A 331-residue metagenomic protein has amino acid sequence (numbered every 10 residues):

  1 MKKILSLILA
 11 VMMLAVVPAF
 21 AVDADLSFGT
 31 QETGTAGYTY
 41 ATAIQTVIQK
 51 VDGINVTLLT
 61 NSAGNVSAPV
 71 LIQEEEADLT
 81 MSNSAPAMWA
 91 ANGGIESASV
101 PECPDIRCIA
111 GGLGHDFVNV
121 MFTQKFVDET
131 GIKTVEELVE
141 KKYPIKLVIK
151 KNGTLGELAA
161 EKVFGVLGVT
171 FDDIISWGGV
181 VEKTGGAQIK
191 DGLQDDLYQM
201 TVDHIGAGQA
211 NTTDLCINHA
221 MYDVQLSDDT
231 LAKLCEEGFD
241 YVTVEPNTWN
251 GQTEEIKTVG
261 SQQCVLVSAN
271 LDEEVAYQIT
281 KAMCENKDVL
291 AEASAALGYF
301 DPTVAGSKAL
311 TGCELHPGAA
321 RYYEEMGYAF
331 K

Functional and structural regions predicted by a protein language model:
I4-A21: Sec-dependent N-terminal signal peptides of Gram-positive bacterial secreted proteins and lipoproteins
D23, G53, A63-G64, E74 (+5 more regions): Extracytoplasmic
D25-V51, V56-L59, D116-D195, K308-G318: Bilobed "Venus flytrap"/periplasmic-binding protein-like clamshell domains and structurally analogous long
T33-A36, G64, A85-W89, D116 (+5 more regions): Solvent-exposed loop/turn segments at secondary-structure junctions within structured extracellular/periplasmic domains
Y40, I205-G208, D214-I217, D223 (+3 more regions): An extracytoplasmic/periplasmic, membrane-proximal ligand-sensing/linker region
G64-F117: N-terminal segment of the mature folded domain
S84-P86, G94-E96, E102-P104, C108-A110 (+3 more regions): Pocket-lining segment of extracytoplasmic ligand-binding domains
G131-A159, D240-K308: Ligand-binding clefts/hinges and TM-proximal coupling segments of bilobed small-molecule sensing domains
